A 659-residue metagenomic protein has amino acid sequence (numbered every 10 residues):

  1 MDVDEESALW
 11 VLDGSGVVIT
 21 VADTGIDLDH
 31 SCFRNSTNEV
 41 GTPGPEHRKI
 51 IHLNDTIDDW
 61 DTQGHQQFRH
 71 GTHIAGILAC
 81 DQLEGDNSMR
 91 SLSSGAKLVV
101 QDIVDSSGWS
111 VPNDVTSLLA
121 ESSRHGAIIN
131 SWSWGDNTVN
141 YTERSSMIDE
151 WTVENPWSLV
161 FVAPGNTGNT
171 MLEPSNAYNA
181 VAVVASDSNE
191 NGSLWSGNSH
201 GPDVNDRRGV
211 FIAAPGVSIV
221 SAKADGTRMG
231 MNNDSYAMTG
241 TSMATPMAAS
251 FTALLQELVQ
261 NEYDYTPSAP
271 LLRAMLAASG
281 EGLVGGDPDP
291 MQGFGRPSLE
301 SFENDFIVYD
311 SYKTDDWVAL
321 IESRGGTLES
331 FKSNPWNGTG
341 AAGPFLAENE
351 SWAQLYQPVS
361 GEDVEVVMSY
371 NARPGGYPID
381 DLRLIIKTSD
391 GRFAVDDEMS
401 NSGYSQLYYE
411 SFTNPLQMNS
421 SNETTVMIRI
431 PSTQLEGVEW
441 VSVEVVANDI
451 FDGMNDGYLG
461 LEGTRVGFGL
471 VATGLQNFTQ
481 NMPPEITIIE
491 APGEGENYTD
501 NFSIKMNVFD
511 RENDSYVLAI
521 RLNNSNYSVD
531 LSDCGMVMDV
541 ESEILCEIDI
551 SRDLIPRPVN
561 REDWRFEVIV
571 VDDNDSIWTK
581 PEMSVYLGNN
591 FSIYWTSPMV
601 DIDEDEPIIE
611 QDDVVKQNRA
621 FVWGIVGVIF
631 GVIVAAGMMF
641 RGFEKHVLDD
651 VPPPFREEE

Functional and structural regions predicted by a protein language model:
E6-N54, D58-V111, H125-I128, T138-N140 (+5 more regions): Subtilisin-like serine protease catalytic core
I26, Q66, I504-D514, V570-D572: Extracellular acidic, Ser/Thr/Pro-rich low-complexity tracts
T42-I50, L172-A253: Extracellular S/T/G-rich loop segment that most often corresponds to the catalytic His/Ser-adjacent loop
A75-L78, I103-V104, E173, G216-G286 (+1 more regions): Hydrolase catalytic cores
L119-R144, A163-P164, S369: Short acidic, glycine-rich surface-loop motifs adjacent to enzyme active sites
D234-M238, P288, E300, I386-V471: Noncatalytic accessory or regulatory domains flanking protease catalytic cores in secreted, cell-surface, and selected
M247, L271-R273, Q354, I386-T388 (+4 more regions): C-terminal edge strands of extracellular/lumenal beta-sandwich accessory domains
P288-I385, G460-Q480: Secreted peptidase-domain scaffold signal
